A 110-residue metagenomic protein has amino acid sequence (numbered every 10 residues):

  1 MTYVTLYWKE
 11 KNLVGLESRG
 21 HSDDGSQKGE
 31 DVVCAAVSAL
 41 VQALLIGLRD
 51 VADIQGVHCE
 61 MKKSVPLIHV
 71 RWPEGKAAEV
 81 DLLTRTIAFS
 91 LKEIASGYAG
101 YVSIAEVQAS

Functional and structural regions predicted by a protein language model:
M1-V32, Q42, I46-S110: N-terminal intrinsically disordered, cationic/polar leader segments that include organellar targeting peptides
